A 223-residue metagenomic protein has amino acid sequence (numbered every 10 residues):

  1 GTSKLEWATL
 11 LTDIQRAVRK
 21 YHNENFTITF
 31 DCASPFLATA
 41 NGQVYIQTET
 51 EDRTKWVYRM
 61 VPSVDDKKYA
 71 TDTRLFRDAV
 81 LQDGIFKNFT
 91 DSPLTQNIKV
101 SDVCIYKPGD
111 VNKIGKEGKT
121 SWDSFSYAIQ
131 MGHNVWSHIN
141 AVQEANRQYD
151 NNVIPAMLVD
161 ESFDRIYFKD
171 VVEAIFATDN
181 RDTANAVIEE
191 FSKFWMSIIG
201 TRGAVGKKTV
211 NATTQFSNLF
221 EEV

Functional and structural regions predicted by a protein language model:
G1-P93: Glycine-rich phosphate/ribose-binding loops and adjacent secondary-structure elements that form binding surfaces
D65-V223: C-terminal extensions of enzymes
